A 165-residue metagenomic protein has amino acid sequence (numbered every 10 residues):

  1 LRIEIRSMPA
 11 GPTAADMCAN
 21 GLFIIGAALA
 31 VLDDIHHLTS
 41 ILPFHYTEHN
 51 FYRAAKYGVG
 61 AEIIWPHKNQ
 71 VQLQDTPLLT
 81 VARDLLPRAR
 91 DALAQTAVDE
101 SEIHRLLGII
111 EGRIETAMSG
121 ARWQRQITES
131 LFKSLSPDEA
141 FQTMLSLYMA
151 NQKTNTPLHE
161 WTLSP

Functional and structural regions predicted by a protein language model:
L1-P165: C-terminal accessory/tail domains of diverse enzymes
